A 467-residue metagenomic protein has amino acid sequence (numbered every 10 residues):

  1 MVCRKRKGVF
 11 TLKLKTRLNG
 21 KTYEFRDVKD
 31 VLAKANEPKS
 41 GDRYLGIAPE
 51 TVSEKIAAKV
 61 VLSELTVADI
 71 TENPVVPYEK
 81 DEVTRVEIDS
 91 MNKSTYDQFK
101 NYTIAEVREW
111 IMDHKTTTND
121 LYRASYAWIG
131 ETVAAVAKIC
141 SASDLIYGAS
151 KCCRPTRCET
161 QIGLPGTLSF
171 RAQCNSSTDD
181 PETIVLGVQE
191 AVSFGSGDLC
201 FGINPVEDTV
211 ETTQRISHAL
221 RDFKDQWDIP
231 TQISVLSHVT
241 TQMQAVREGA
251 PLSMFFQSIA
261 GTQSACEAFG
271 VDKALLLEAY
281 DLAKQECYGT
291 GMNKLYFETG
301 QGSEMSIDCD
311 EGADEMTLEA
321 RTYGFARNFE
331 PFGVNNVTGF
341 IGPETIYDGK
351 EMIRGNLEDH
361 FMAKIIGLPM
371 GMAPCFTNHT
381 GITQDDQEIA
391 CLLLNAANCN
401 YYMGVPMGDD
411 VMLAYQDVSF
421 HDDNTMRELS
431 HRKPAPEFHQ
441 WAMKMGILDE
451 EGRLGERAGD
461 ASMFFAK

Functional and structural regions predicted by a protein language model:
M1-T11: Short, Lys/Arg-enriched N-terminal segments with co-localized hydrophobic residues within the first ~10-30 amino acids
F10-G187, V192-S193, D198-K467: Anaerobic metallocofactor- and corrinoid-dependent redox/one-carbon enzyme cores, especially those from methanogenesis
